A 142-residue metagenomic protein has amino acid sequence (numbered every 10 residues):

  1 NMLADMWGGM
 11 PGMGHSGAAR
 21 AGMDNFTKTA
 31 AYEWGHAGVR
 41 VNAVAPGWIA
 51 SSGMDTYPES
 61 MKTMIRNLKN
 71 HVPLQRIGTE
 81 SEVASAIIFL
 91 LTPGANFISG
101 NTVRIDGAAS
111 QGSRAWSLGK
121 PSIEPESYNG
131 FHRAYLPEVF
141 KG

Functional and structural regions predicted by a protein language model:
N1-G22, T27-H36, I49, A109: Catalytic loop of short-chain dehydrogenase/reductase
G8-P11, M54-T56, R114-W116: Conserved catalytic-core motifs of eukaryotic protein kinase domains, centered on the activation segment
T27-K28, A84-I87, L91: Short-chain dehydrogenase/reductase
G35, R40, I98-G100: Short, small/polar-rich loop/turn modules that mediate ligand/substrate recognition or access, typified
A45-T56: Short, flexible catalytic-loop segment of classical short-chain dehydrogenase/reductase
L68: Substrate-binding pocket helix/loop in short-chain dehydrogenase/reductase
V72-V83, G94: A conserved structural motif in NAD(P)-dependent oxidoreductases
I88, S99-G142: Short C-terminal tail/terminal secondary-structure segment of NAD(P)H-dependent dehydrogenase/reductase domains
